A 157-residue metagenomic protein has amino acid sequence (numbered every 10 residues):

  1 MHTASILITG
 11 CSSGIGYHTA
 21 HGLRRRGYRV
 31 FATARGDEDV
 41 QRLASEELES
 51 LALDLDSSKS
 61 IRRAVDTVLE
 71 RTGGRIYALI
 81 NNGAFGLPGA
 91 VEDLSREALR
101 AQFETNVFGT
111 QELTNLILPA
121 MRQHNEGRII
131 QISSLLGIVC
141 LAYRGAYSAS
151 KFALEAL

Functional and structural regions predicted by a protein language model:
S12-S13: Conserved glycine-rich cofactor-binding loop
E46-K59: Rossmann-fold cofactor-recognition segment
N82-L87: Conserved NAD(P)H cofactor-binding loop of Rossmann-fold oxidoreductase domains
A90-V91, A98-R100: Substrate-binding pocket helix/loop in short-chain dehydrogenase/reductase
E92, V139-G145: Active-site loop immediately N-terminal to the catalytic Tyr-X3-Lys motif of short-chain dehydrogenase/reductase
T114, S150: Active-site helix of classical SDR
S134: Residue(s) in the substrate-gating loop at a strand-loop-helix junction that position the organic substrate next
